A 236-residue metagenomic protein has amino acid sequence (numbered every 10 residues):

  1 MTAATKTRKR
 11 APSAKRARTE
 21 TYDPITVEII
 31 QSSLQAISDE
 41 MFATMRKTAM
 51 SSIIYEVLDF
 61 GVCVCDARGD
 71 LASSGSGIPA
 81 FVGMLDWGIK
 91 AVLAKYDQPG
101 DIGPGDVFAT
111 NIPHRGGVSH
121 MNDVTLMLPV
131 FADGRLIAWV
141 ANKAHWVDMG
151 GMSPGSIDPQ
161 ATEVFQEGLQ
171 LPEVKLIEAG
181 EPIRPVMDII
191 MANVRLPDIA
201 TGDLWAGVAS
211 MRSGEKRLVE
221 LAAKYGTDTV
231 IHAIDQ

Functional and structural regions predicted by a protein language model:
M1-V27: Intrinsic disorder at enzyme termini
A17-I30, Q170-Q236: N-terminal leader/propeptide and maturation segments of large enzyme subunits in energy/redox metabolism and hydrolases
S33-V57, L93, D97, I112-V118: Short, basic/aromatic recognition patches
S52, L58-P113, A222-Q236: Gly/Pro-rich turn-and-neighbor structural signature
E56-D59, N122-T125: Short, small/polar residue-rich loop motifs at catalytic or cofactor-binding pockets
L71-A72, P79-V82, R115-S119, W146-G150 (+1 more regions): Flexible loop/turn segments at secondary-structure boundaries
D123-D133, A141: A short, hydrophobic, proline-anchored segment that marks a local hinge/packing element in signaling and regulatory
L136-N193: Gly/Pro-rich active-site capping loops and adjacent beta-alpha segments that organize cofactor/substrate pockets
